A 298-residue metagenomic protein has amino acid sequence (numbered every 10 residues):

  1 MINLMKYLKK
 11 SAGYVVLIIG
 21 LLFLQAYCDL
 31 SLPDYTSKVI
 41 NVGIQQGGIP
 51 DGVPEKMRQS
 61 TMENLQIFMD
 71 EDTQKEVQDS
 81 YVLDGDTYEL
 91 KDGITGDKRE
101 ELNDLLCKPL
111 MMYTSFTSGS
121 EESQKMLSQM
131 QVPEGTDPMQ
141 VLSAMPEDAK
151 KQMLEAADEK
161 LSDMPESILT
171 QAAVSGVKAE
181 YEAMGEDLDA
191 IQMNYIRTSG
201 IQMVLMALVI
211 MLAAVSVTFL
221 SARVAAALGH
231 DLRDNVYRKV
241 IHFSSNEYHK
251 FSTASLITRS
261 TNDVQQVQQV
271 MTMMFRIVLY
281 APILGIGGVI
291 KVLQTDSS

Functional and structural regions predicted by a protein language model:
M1-L32, T36-M203, V217-S221, A225 (+4 more regions): Membrane-integrated ABC transporters
S31, L212-S216, L228, L232 (+4 more regions): Residue positions within transmembrane alpha-helices of multi-pass solute transporters
L212, R223-V224, F243, F275: Short, contiguous strand/loop micro-motifs
A227-N246, S252-T261: Short cytosolic helices in intracellular loops of multi-pass membrane proteins
T261-S298: Hydrophobic alpha-helical transmembrane segments of ABC transporter permease domains
